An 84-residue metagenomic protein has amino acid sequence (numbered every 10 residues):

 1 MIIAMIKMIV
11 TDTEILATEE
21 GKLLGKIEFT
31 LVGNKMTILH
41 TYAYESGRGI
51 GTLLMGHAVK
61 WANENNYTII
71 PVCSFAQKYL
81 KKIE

Functional and structural regions predicted by a protein language model:
M1-M8: Conserved N-terminal entry element of GNAT/NAT acetyltransferase domains
I9-T11, V32: Structural motif
T13-L24: Conserved beta-hairpin
L16, K35-T37: General beta-strand recognition
K22-T30, T37: Conserved beta-strand in the GNAT
H40-G47: A short, internal acetyl-CoA/4′-phosphopantetheine-binding micro-motif in the GNAT/acyltransferase core
R48-K60: Conserved acetyl-CoA-binding loop-helix of GNAT-fold acetyltransferases
W61-F75: Conserved GNAT acetyl-CoA-binding A-motif
